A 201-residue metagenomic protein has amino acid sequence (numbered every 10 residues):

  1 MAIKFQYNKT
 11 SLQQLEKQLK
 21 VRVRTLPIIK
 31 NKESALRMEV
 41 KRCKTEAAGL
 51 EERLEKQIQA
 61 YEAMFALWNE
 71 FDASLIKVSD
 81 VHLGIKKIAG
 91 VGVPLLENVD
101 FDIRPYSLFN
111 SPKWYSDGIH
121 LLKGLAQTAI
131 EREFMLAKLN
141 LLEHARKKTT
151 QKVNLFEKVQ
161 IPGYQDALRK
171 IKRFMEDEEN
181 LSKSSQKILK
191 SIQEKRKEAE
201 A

Functional and structural regions predicted by a protein language model:
M1-A201: Charge-rich amphipathic alpha-helical interaction elements
